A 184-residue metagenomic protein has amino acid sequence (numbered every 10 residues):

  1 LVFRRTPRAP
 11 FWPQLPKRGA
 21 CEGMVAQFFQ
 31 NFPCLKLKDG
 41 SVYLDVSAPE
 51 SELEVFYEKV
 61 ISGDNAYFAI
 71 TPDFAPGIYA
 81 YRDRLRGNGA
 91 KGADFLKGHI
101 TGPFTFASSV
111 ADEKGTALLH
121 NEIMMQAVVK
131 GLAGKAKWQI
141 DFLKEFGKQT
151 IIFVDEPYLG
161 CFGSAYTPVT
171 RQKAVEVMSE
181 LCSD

Functional and structural regions predicted by a protein language model:
L1-A117: Alpha/beta catalytic barrel-like cores
F95-G98, T116-D184: Active-site loop segments of alpha/beta catalytic cores
